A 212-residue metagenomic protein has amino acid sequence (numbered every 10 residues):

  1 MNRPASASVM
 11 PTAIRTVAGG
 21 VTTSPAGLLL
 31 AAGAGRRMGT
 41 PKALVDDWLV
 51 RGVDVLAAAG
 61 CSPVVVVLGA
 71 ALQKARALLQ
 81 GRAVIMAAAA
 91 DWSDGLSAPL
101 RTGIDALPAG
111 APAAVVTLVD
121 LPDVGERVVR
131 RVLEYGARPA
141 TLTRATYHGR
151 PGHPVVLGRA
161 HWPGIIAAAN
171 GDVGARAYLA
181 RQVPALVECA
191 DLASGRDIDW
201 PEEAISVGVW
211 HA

Functional and structural regions predicted by a protein language model:
R3-P4, V9-T23, A167-A212: Conserved alpha/beta core of the MobA/IspD/sugar-nucleotide pyrophosphorylase nucleotidyltransferase superfamily
G20-P151, R181-C189: Nucleotide and nucleotide-moiety/phosphate-recognizing core
G35, V45, W162-P163, I205: Nucleotide phosphate-binding site architecture
R36-T40, G164-I165, G195: A short acidic, helix-capping loop that chelates divalent metal ions and anchors anionic groups
R101-G103, W162-I165: Short beta-strand and adjoining strand-loop segment in the mid-core of the Rossmann-like NAD(P)-dependent dehydrogenase
D123, V156, D197: Short aromatic/basic micro-patch
R131, A160, A177-Y178: Amphipathic alpha-helical interaction/coupling elements
R150-G164, P201: Conserved nucleotide-sugar donor-binding and metal-coordinating catalytic region shared by glycosyltransferases
